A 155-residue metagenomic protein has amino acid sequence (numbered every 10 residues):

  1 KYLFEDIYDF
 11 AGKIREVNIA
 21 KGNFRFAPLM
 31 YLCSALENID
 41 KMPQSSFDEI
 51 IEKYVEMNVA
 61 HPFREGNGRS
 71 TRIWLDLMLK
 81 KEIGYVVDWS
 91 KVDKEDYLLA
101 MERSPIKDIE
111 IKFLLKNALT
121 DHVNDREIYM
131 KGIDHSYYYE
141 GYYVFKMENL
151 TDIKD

Functional and structural regions predicted by a protein language model:
K1-D155: FIC/Doc superfamily catalytic core
